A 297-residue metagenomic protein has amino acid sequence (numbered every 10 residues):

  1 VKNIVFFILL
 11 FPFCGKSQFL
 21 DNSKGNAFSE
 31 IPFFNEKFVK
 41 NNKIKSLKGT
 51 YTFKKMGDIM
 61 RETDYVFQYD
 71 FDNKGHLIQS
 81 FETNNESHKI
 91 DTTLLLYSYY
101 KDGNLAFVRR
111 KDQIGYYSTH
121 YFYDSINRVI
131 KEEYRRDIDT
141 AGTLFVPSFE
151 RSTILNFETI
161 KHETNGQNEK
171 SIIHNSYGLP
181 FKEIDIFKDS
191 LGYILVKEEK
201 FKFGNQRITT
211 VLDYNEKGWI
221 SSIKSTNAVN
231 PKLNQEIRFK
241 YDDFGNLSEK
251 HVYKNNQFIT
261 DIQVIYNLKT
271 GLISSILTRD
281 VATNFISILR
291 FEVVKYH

Functional and structural regions predicted by a protein language model:
V1-K24: Bacterial Sec-dependent N-terminal signal peptides
Q18-H297: Buried hydrophobic residues that stabilize the cores of well-folded domains
